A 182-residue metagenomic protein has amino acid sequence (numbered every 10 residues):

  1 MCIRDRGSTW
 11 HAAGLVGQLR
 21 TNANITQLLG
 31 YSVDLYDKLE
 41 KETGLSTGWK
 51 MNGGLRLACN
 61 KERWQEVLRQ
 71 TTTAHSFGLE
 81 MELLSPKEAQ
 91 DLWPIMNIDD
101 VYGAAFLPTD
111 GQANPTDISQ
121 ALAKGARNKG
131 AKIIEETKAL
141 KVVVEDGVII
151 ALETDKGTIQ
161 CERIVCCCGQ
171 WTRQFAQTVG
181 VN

Functional and structural regions predicted by a protein language model:
M1-D5: Conserved small/polar residues in nucleotide/adenosyl-binding loops
G7-A13, M96: Short, flexible, mixed-charge acidic loops at enzyme active sites
A13-L92: Dinucleotide-binding Rossmann-like beta1-alpha1 core, especially the glycine-rich loop that anchors the ADP
L57-C59, C167, T178: Short beta-strand-to-turn element immediately C-terminal to the catalytic PLP-Schiff-base lysine in fold type I
E62-Q65, W93-V101, V143-I150, I159: A short, glycine/Asx- and small/polar-enriched loop/turn that sits immediately N-terminal to a beta-strand
E80, K132, N182: Residue-level detector of anion-binding/catalytic polar loops
A105-R163, C167-Q174: Helical element adjacent to the flavin cofactor pocket in flavoenzyme catalytic cores
Q174-N182: Glycine-rich beta-alpha-beta "Rossmann" dinucleotide-binding loop(s) and their flanking helix/strand
